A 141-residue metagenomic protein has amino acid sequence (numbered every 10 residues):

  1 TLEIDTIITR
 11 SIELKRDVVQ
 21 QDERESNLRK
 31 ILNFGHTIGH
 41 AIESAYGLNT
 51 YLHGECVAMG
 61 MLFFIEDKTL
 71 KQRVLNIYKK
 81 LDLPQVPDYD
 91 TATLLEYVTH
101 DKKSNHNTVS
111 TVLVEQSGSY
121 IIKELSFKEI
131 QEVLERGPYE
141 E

Functional and structural regions predicted by a protein language model:
T1-A92: Active-site segments that bind and position negatively charged phosphate/pyrophosphate groups
L70-E141: C-terminal charged capping/lid subdomain of soluble metabolic enzymes
